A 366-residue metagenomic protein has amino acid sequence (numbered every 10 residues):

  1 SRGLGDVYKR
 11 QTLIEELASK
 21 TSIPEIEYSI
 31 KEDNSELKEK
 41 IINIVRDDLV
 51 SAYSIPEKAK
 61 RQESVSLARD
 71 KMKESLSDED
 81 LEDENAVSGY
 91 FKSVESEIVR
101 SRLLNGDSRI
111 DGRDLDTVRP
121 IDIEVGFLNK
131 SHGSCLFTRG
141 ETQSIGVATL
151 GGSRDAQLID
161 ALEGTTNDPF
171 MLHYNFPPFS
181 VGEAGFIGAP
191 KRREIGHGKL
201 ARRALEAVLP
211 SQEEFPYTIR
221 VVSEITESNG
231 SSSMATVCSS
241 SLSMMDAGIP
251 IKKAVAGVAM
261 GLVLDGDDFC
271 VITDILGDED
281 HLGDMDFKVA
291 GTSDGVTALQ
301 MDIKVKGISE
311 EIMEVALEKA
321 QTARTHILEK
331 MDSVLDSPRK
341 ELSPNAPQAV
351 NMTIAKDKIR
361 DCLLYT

Functional and structural regions predicted by a protein language model:
S1-Y8: Short, small-residue-biased leader/transition segments that mark boundaries at the very start of proteins
Y8-Q11, C362-Y365: Short, low-complexity export/processing leader segments characterized by acidic and small residues
K9-I26, A59, E79-S88, N105-L115 (+4 more regions): Flexible, glycine/charged-enriched surface loops at secondary-structure junctions
R10-L13, L17, D48, K71 (+14 more regions): Generic, well-ordered alpha-helical scaffold segments in large soluble proteins
L17-E36, K40, I123-G126, T142 (+13 more regions): Core, soluble structural subunits of large cytosolic macromolecular machines
A18-T166, A346-D361: Extended amphipathic alpha-helical scaffolds
F127, H132-Y217, G295-V315: Glycine-rich, flexible beta-strand/loop modules in the N-terminal catalytic cores of phosphate-handling
P190, G196-R202, P210-D294, L299-Q321 (+1 more regions): Conserved structured catalytic cores and adjacent interaction surfaces of nucleotide-binding/hydrolyzing enzymes
